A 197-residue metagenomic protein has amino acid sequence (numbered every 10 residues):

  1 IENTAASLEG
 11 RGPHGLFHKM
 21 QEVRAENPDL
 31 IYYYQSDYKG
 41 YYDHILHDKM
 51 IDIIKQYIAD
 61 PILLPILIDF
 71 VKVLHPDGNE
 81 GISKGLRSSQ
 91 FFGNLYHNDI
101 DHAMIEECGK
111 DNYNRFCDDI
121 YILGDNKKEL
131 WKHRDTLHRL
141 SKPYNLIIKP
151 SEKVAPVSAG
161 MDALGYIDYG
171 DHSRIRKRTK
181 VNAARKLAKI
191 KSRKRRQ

Functional and structural regions predicted by a protein language model:
E2-A5: A short alpha-helix capping/helix-loop junction motif
R11, L16-C117, I122-T136, S151 (+2 more regions): Conserved polymerase palm-domain catalytic core
I58, H138-L146: A common structural junction motif
F70-V73, G78, W131-K132, H138 (+1 more regions): Right-hand nucleic-acid polymerase module
